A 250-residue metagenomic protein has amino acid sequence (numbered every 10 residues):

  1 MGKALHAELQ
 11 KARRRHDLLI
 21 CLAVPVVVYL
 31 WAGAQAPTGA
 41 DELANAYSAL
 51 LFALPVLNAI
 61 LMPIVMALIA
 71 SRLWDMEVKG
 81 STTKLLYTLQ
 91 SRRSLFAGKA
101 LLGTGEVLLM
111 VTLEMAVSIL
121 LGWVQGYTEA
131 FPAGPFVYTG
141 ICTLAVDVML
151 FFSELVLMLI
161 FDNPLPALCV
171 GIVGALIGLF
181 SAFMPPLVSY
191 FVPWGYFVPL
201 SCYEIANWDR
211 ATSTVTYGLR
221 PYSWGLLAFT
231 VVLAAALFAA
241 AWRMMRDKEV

Functional and structural regions predicted by a protein language model:
M1-H6, L73-L86, F151-G178: Cytoplasmic juxtamembrane interface segments
M1-V24: Aromatic- and glycine-rich beta-strand/loop motifs that create alpha-glucan
L18, V26-M66, A70, A97-P164 (+3 more regions): Secretory targeting signals
C21-L22, A59-L61, S189-F191, G195: Hydrophobic alpha-helical transmembrane segments of integral membrane proteins, especially lipid-exposed positions
T38-A49, L168, V173-V250: Terminal transmembrane helical anchor/hairpin motif
G39-A40, D75-V78, T82, L121-E129 (+4 more regions): Membrane-interfacial segments
V65-V78, E154-L165, T230-D247: Transmembrane alpha-helical segments in integral membrane proteins
S71-G105: Helix-loop-helix units of permease transmembrane domains in multi-pass membrane transporters, especially ABC
